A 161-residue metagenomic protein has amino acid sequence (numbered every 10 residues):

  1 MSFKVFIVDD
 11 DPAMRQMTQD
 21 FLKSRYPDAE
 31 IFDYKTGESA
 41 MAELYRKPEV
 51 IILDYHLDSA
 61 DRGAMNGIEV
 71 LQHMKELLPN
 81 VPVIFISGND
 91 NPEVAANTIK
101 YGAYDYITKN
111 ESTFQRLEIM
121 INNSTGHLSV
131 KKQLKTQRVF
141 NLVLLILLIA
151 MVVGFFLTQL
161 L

Functional and structural regions predicted by a protein language model:
S2-L22, A40, I51: Conserved acidic segment of CheY-like receiver
D33-V50, D58: Acidic, metal-coordinating helix/loop segments flanking the phosphotransfer/catalytic sites of two-component signaling
A42, R62-N80: Short amphipathic alpha-helix used as the core "switch/output" element in two-component signaling
N89-D90: Short, conserved "switch-loop" micro-motifs in signal-transduction and mechanochemical regulators
R116-L128: Receiver (REC) domain switch/output surface
Q133-L161: C-terminal output/effector regions of signal-responsive regulators
